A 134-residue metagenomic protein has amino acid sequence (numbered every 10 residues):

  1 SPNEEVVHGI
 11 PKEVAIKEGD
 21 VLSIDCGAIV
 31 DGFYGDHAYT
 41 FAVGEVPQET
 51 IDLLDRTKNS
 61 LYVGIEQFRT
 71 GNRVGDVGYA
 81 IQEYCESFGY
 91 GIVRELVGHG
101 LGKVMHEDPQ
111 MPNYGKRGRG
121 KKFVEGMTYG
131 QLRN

Functional and structural regions predicted by a protein language model:
S1-N134: Active-site neighborhoods and metal-handling regions in enzymes and metal-associated proteins
